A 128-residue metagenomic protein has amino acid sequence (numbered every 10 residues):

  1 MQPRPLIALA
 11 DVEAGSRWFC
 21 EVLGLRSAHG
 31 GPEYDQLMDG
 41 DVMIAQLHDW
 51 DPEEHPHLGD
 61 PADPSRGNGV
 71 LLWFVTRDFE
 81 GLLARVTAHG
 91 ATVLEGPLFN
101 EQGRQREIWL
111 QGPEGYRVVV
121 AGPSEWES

Functional and structural regions predicted by a protein language model:
M1-R4, L25-V75, L83-Q111, G122-S128: Vicinal oxygen chelate
Q2, V12-E13: Hydrophobic alpha-helical segments
L6-A8: A conserved hydrophobic helix/loop-capping motif in glycosyltransferases and polysaccharide synthases
G15-C20, V86, G115: Conserved active-site tyrosine of GNAT-family acetyltransferases
R117-A121: Short C-terminal beta-strand
